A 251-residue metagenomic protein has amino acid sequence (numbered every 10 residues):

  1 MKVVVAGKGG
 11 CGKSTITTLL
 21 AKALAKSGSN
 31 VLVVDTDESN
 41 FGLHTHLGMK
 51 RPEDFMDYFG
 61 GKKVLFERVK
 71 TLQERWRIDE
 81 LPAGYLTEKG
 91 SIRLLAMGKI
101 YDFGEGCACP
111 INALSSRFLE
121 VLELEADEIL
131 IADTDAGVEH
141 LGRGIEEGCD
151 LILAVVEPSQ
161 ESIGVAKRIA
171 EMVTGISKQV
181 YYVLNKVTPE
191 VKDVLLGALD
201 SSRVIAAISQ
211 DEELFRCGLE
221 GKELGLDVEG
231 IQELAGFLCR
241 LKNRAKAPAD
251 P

Functional and structural regions predicted by a protein language model:
M1, Y181, E213, K222 (+1 more regions): P-loop NTP-binding site
K2-T36: Walker A/P-loop phosphate-binding motif and the immediately C-terminal alpha-helix
K2-V4, N30-L32, L94, I129-I131 (+1 more regions): Residue-level preference for the first positions of well-ordered beta-strands
A23-G90: N-terminal phosphate/diphosphate-binding loop that engages ATP/GTP or pyrophosphate donors across diverse enzyme folds
K26-S27, A113-A207, E213-R216: Conserved catalytic-core segment of NTP-binding enzymes
V33, I92-L94, V204-A207: Conserved beta-strand scaffold positions in the cores of enzyme catalytic domains, especially in NTP/NDP-utilizing
I78-G84, R93-A132: Cytosolic-facing regulatory segments adjacent to core modules
G218-I231: C-terminal boundary of histidine-terminating zinc-finger modules
